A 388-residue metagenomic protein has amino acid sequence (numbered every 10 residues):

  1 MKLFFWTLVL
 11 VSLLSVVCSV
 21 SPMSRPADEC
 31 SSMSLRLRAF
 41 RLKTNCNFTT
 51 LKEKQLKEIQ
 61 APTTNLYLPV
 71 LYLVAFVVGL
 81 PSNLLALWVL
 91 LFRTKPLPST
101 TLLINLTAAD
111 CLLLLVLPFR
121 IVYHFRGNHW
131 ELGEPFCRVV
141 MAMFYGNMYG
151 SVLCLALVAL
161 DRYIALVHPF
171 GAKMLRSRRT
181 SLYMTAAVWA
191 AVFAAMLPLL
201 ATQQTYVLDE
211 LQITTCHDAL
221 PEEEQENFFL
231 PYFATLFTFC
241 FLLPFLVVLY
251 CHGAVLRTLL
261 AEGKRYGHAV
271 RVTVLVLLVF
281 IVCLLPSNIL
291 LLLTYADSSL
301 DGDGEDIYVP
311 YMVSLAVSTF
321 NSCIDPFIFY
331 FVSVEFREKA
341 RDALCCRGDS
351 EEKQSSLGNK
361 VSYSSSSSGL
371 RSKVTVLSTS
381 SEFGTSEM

Functional and structural regions predicted by a protein language model:
M1-I59, I213, V334-M388: Intrinsically disordered regulatory tails of 7TM GPCRs
F48-E58, W130-M141, Y145, H168 (+4 more regions): Loop architecture of class A 7-transmembrane GPCRs
T63-R93, L246-H252: First transmembrane helix
T64-P69, P96-L157, A165-H168, K173: Extracellular TM2-ECL1-early TM3 structural module of rhodopsin-like
Y72, F76, V89, L113-N128 (+8 more regions): Helix-to-loop junction signature of class
V74-V77, N105-A108, P118, F136 (+8 more regions): Hydrophobic residues within alpha-helical transmembrane segments of multi-pass solute transporters/permease subunits
G146-A186, V255-L256, F329-R337: Class A GPCR helix-loop hinge within the 7TM core
T215-F229, F233-C240, V247, G253-I289 (+2 more regions): Intracellular effector-coupling site of seven-transmembrane GPCRs, centered on the ICL3-to-TM6 transition
